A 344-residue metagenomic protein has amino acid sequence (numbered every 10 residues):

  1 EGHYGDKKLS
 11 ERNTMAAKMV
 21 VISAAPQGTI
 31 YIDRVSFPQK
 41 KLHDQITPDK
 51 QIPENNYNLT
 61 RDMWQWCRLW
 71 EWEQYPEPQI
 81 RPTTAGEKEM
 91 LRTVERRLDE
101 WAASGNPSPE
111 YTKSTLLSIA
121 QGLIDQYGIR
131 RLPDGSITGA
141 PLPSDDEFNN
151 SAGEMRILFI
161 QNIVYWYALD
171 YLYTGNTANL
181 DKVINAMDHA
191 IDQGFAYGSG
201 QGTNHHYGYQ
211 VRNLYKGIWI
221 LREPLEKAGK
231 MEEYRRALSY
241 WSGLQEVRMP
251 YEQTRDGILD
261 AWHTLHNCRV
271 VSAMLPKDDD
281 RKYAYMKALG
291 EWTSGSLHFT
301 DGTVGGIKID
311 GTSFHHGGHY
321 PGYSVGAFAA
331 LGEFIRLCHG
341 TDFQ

Functional and structural regions predicted by a protein language model:
E1-V35: Extracellular beta-strand ligand-recognition surfaces/modules
G2-G5, I32, N58, P76 (+3 more regions): Compositionally biased, intrinsically disordered low-complexity regions enriched in proline and serine
M19-V20, P78, P82, Q253 (+1 more regions): Generic preference for well-ordered secondary structure
Q27-R34, K41, Y171, T312 (+1 more regions): Broad hydrophobic/π-residue packing in well-ordered secondary structure
G28-I32, D44-D49, I129, G318-G322: Short, charged low-complexity intrinsically disordered segments located at boundaries of structured domains
D33-Y111: Intrinsically disordered, low-structural-confidence terminal and linker regions
K88, R92-Q344: Aromatic-lined, polymer-binding surfaces characteristic of secreted/periplasmic polysaccharide-degrading enzymes
